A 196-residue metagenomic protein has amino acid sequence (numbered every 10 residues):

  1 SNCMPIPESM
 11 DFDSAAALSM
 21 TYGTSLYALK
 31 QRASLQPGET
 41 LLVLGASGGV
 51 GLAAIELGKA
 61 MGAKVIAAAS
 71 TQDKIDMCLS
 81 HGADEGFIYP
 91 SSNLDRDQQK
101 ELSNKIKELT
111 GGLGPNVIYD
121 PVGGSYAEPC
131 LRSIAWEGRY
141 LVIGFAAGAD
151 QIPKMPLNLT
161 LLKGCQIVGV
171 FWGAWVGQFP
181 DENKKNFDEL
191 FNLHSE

Functional and structural regions predicted by a protein language model:
S1-G45, S80, P90, L94: NAD(P)H dinucleotide-binding glycine-rich loop of Rossmann-like/cofactor-binding domains, especially the beta1-alpha1
T24, G49-V50, S125-Y126: Hydrophobic/small residue at the entry helix of a nucleotide-binding pocket
L35, T110, I134-A135: A generic alpha-to-beta junction signature in SAM-dependent methyltransferases
V43, K59-Y126, D181-E182: Adenosine-nucleotide cofactor-binding segment
A46-S47, F145: Glycine-rich Rossmann-fold phosphate-binding loop(s) that bind the pyrophosphate of adenine dinucleotide cofactors
S47, G51, I55: N-terminal Rossmann NAD(P)H-binding glycine-rich loop of SDR-like oxidoreductase domains
M61, C78, S125-E196: Glycine-rich phosphate-binding loop and adjacent beta-alpha segment of Rossmann(oid) nucleotide-cofactor-binding
